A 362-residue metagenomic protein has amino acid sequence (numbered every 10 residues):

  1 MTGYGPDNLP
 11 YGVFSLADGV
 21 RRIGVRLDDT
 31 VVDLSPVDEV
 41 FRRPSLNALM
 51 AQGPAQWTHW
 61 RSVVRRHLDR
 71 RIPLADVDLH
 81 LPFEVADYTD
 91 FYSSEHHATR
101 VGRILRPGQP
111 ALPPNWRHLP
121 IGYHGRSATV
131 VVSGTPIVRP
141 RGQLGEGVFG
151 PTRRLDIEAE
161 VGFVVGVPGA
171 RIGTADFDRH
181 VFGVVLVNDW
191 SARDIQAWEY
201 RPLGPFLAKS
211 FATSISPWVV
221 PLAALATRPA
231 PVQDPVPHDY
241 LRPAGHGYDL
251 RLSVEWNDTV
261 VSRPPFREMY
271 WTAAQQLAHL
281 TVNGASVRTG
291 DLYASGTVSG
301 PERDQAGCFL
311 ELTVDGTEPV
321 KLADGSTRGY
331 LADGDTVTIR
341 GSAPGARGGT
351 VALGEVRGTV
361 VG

Functional and structural regions predicted by a protein language model:
T2-S15, R26, F41-R263, W271-A274: Active-site microenvironments in enzyme catalytic cores
G5, G245-Y248, G284-V287, G329-D333 (+1 more regions): A structural signal for short secondary-structure junctions
G19-I23, V260-V261, T350-E355: Short, mixed charged/polar active-site loops that provide acid/base catalysis or chelate metal/phosphate cofactors
R21-V37: N-terminal alpha-helical targeting/anchoring segments
W271-A278, R288-T289, Y293-T336, R340-S342 (+1 more regions): Active-site pocket scaffolds in enzymes
T359-V361: Short beta-strand edge segments in extracellular beta-sheet folds
